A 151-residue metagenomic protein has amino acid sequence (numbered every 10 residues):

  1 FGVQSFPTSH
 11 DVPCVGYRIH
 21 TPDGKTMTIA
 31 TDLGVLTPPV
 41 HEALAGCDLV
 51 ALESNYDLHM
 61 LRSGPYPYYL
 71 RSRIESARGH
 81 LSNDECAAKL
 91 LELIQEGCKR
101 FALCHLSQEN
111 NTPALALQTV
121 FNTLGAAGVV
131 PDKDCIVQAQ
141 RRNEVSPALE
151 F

Functional and structural regions predicted by a protein language model:
F1-L49, A148-F151: Core dinuclear metal-dependent hydrolase active-site scaffold
P7-S9, E53, R141-N143: Residues at the C-termini of beta-strands that transition into short coil/loop
H10-V12, L58, E144: Residue-level detector of flexible, active-site-proximal loop/helix-junction positions within diverse enzyme catalytic
T21-D23, Y56, R141: Non-catalytic surface loops within mature trypsin-like serine protease
D32, L106, R142: Cofactor-binding loop segments of dinucleotide-utilizing enzymes, especially the Rossmann-like FAD- and NAD(P)+-binding
P38-A139: Cap/insert and terminal regions of metallo-dependent hydrolase folds
C135-F151: Short, basic/aromatic-enriched C-terminal tail that caps enzymatic domains
